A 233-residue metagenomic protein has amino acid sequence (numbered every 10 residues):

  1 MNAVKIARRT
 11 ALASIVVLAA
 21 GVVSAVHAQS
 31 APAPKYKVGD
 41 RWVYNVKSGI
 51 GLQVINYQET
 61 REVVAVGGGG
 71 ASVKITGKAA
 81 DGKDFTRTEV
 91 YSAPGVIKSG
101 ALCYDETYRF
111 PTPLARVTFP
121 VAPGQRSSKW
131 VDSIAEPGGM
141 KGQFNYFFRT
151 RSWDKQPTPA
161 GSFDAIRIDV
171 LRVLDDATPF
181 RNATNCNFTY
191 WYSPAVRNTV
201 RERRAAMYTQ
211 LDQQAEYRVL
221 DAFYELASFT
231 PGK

Functional and structural regions predicted by a protein language model:
M1-N2, A20: Helix-centric, low-specificity signal for extended rod-like, repetitive segments
N2-S14: Bacterial N-terminal signal peptides that target proteins for export
A3, A25, T199-V200: Generic N-terminal leader/processing signal
V17-H27: C-terminal segment of classical bacterial N-terminal signal peptides
Q29-S99, C103-D105, D132-K233: Acidic, serine/threonine-rich low-complexity disordered tracts
E106-I134: Hydrophobic, well-structured mid-protein blocks that either form specific transmembrane helices
